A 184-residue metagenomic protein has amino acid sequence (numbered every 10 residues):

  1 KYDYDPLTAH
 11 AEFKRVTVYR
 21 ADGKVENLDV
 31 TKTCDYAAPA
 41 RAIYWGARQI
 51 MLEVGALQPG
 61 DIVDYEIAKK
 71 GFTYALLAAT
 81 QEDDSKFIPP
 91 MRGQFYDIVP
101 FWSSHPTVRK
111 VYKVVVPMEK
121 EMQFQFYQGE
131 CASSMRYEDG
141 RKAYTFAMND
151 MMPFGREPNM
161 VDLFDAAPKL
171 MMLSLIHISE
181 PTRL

Functional and structural regions predicted by a protein language model:
K1-P106, V111, T145-M148: Lumenal/extracellular ectodomains and adaptor appendage modules of the eukaryotic vesicle/secretory system
A68-T80, P90, Q94, W102-S179 (+1 more regions): Secretory-pathway-linked proteins and extracytosolic
